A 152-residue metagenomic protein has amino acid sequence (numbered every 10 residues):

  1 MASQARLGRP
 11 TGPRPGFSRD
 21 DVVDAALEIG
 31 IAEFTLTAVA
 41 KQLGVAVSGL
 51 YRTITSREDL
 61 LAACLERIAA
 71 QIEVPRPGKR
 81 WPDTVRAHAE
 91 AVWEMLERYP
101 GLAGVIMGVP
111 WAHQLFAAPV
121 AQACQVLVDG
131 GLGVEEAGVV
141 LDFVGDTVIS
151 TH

Functional and structural regions predicted by a protein language model:
M1-G12: Basic, amphipathic alpha-helix used for nucleic-acid engagement in HTH/winged-helix/SANT-Myb modules and analogous
P10-A38, Q42, E66: Short, amphipathic alpha-helix enriched in basic
G30-I31, G44-L61: HTH DNA-binding helix-turn interface
V39-Q42, L115-V120: Short acidic alpha-helix initiation/capping motifs at coil-to-helix transition points, especially at protein N-termini
L65-I72: Short, basic, alpha-helical segments at the C-terminal edge of helix-turn-helix-like DNA-binding modules
E73-L115, V134-A137, L141-V144: Hydrophobic alpha-helical connector segments
P119-H152: Hydrophobic alpha-helical bundle segments that form small-molecule/ligand-binding pockets
